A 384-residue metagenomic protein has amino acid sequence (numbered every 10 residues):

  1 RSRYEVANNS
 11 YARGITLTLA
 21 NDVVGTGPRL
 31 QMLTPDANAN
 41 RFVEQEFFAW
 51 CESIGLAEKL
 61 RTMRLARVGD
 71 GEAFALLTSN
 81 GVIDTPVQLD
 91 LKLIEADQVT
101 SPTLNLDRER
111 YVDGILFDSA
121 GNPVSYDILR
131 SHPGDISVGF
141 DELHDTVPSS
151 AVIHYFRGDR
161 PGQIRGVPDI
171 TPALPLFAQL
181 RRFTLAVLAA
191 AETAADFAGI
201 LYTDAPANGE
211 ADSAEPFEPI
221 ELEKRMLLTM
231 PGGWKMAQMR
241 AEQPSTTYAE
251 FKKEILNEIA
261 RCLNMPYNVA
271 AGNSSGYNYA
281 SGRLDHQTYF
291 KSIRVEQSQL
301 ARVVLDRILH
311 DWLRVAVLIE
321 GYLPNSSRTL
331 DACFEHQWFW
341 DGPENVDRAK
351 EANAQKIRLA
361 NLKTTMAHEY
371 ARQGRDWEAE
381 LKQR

Functional and structural regions predicted by a protein language model:
S2-G158, R358: Structured, mid-chain assembly/scaffold modules that mediate subunit interfaces within large macromolecular complexes
F47, L256, M366: Generic structural marker for isolated residues within well-ordered, non-membrane alpha-helices of soluble domains
F48-W50, R240-E242, F339-D341, K350-A352: A short, structure-level motif marking secondary-structure boundaries and short turns
L56-L77, P244-V346: C-terminal amphipathic alpha-helical
M63-R64, T78-S79, A190-A198, V269-S274 (+2 more regions): Short coil/turn segments at secondary-structure boundaries
G121, I259, E369: Acidic/polar, glycine-anchored loop/turn motif associated with catalytic or activation segments that engage anionic
V152-D285, L323-R328, H336: Extended, charged amphipathic alpha-helical segments
N345-R384: Charged substrate- and nucleic-acid-binding regions of tRNA-handling and nucleotidyl-transfer enzymes, centered on
